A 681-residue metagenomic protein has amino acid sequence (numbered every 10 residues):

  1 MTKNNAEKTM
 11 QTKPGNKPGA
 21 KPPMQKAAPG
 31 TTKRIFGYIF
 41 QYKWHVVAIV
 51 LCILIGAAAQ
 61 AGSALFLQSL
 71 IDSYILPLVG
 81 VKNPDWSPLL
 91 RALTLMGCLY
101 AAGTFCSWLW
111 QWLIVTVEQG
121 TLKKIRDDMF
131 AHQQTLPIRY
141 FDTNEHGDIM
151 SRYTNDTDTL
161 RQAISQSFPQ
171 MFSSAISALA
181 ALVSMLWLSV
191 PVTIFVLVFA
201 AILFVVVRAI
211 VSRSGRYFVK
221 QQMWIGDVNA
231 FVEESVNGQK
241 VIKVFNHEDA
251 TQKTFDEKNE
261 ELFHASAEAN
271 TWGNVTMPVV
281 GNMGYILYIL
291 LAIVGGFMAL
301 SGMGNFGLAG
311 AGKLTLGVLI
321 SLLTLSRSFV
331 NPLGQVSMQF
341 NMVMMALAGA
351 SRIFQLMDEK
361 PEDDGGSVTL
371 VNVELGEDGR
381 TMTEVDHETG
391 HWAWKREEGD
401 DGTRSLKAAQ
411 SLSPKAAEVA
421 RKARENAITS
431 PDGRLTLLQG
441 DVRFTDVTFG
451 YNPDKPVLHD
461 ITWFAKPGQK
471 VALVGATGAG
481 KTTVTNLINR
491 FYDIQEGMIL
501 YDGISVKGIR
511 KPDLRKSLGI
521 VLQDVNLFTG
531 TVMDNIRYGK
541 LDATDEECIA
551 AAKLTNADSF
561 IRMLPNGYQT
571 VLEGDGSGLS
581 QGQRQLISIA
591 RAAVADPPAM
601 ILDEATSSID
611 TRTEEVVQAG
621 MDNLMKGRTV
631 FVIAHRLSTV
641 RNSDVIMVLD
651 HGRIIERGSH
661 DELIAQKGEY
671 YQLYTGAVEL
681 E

Functional and structural regions predicted by a protein language model:
G15-P23, Q119, D127-S151, N155-T157 (+5 more regions): Short intracellular "coupling" helices and adjacent cytoplasmic loop segments at the cytosolic face of multi-pass
Q25-A28, C52, A59-D72, L99-H146 (+12 more regions): Juxtamembrane helix-loop junctions of ABC transporter transmembrane domains
K33-F36, W44-S69, A92, M96 (+5 more regions): Alpha-helical segments in transporter systems
Q41, H45-I55, Q166-K220, I293-G304 (+1 more regions): Transmembrane helices of ABC transporter permease
V46-C106, L186-P191, I293, S301-K313: Transmembrane helix-loop-helix hairpins at lipid-water interfaces of multipass membrane proteins, especially the type-1
P77, S184-V198, W272-S351, L356-M357 (+1 more regions): Helix-loop-helix
I138-R139, N155-I164, F168, F172 (+8 more regions): An intracellular "coupling" helix at the cytosolic face of ABC transporter transmembrane type-1 domains
V373-E681: ABC-type nucleotide-binding domain
